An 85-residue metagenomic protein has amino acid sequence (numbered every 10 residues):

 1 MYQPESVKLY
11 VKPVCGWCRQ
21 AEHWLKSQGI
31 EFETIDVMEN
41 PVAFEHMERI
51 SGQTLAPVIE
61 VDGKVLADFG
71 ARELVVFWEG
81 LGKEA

Functional and structural regions predicted by a protein language model:
M1-Q28: Local sequence-structure signature of Cys/Sec-based thiol-disulfide redox active-site neighborhoods
K12, G52, A71: ATP/adenylate-binding site constellation spanning eukaryotic-like Ser/Thr protein kinases, ABC-transporter
G16, M38, A67: Nucleotide phosphate-binding site architecture
G16, V42, T54, E73: Short alpha-helical
E31-F44: Thiol-based oxidoreductase modules, predominantly thioredoxin-like and allied folds used for disulfide exchange
S51-I59: Structural micro-motif
V61-A85: Non-catalytic, surface beta->alpha helical segment in thiol-disulfide oxidoreductase systems
